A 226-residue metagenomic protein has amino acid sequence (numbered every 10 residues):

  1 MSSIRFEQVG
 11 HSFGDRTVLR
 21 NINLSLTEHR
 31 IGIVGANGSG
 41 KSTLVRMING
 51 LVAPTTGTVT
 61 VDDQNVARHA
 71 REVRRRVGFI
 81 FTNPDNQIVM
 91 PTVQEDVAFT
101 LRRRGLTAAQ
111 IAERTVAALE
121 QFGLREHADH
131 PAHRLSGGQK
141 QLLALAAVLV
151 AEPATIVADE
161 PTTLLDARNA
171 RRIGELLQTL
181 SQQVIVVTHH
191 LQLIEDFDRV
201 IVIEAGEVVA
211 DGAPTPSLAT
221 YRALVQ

Functional and structural regions predicted by a protein language model:
I4, V18-N21: Conserved structural motif at the start of ABC-family nucleotide-binding domains
N49: Helix-to-loop junction immediately C-terminal to a conserved catalytic motif
G57-R68, V73: Conserved ABC transporter NBD signature motif
A109-H127: Conserved ABC ATPase "signature" region
P131-L135, Q139: Conserved ABC ATPase signature
I156-D159: Catalytic Walker B motif of ABC-type/P-loop ATPase nucleotide-binding domains
E207-Q226: Conserved beta-strand-loop-alpha-helix hinge in the C-terminal portion of ABC ATPase nucleotide-binding domains
